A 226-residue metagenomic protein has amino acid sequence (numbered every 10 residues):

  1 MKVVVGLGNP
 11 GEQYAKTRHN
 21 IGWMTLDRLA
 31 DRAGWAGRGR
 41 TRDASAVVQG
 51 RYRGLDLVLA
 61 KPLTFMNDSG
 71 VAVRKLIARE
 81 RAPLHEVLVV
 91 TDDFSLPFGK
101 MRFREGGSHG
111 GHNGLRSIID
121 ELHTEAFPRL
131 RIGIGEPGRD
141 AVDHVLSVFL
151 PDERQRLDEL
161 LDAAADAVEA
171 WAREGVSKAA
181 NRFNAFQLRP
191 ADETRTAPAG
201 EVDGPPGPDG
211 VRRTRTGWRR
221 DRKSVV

Functional and structural regions predicted by a protein language model:
K2-G106, L115-R131, P137-D140, Q155 (+4 more regions): Nucleotide and nucleotide-moiety/phosphate-recognizing core
R102-S108, L146-L150: Short glycine-enriched, charge-decorated loop/helix-capping segments at active-site entrances that position
D140-E159: Short, electropositive alpha-helical surface patch
K223-V226: Conserved small/polar residues in nucleotide/adenosyl-binding loops
